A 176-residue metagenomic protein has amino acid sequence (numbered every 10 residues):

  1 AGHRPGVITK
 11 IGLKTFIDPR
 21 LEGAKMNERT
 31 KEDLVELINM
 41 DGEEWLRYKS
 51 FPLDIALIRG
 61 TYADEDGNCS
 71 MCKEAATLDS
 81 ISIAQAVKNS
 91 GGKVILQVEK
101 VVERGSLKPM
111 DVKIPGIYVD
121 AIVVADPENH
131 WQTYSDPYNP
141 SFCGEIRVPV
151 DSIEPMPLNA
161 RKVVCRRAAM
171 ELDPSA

Functional and structural regions predicted by a protein language model:
A1-A176: Conserved alpha/beta enzyme-core scaffold
